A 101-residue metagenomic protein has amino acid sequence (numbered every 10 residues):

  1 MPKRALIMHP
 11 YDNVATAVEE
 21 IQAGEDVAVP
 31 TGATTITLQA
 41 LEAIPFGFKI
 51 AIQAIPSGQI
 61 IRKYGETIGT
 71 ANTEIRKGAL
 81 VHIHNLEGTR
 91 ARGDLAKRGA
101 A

Functional and structural regions predicted by a protein language model:
P2-A40: Extended boundary segments
M8, A17, A40, A51-I52 (+2 more regions): Hydrophobic residues in beta-strands and at strand termini
Y11, K97-A101: Helix-rich terminal scaffold detector
Q22, L41-P45, T73-K77: A short, sequence-level motif marking secondary-structure junctions
A23, I60-E66, L86-G88: Short, intrinsically disordered, mixed-charge
G24, G47, G58, G78-V81: Loop/turn positions that initiate beta-strands
A28-Y64, T70: Compact, glycine-rich, soluble single-domain proteins
G69-A96: C-terminal structural segments of small proteins and small subunits
